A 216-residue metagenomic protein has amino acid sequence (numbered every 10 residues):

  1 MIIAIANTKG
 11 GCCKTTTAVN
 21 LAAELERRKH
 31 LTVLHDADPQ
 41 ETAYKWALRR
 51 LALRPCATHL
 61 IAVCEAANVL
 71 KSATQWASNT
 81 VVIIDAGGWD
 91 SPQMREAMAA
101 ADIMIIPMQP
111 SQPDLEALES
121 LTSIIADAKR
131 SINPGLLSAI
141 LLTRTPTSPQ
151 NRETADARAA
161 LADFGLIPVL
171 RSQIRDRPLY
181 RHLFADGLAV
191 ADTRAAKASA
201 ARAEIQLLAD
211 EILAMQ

Functional and structural regions predicted by a protein language model:
I2, A6-T8, C12, V19 (+2 more regions): P-loop/Walker-type NTP enzyme "switch/lid" segment
V33-L34, I84, I106, I140-L142: Structural beta-sheet core signal
Q93-Q112: Inter-motif core of Ras-like GTPase G domains
S111-Q112, T143-P149, A195-A198: Short histidine/acidic/glycine/proline-rich micro-motifs that form metal- and phosphate-coordinating active-site loops
L118-N133: Conserved C-terminal guanine-recognition region of P-loop GTPase G domains, centered on the G4
P146, A157-V190: Beta-strand-loop-alpha "switch" segments that mediate conformational coupling across diverse proteins
R181-Q206: Inter-lobe coupling/hinge region of RecA-like P-loop helicase motors
